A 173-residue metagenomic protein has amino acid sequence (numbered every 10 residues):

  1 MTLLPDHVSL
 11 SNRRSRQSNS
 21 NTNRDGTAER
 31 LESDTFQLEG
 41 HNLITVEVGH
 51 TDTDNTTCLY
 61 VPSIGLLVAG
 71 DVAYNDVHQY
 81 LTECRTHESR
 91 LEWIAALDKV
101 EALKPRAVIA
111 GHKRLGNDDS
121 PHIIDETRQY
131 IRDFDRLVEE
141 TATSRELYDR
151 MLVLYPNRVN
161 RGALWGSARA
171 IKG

Functional and structural regions predicted by a protein language model:
T2-N55, P62-S63, L97, E101: Metallo-beta-lactamase
L3-D25, V68, V72, E92-W93 (+5 more regions): Aromatic-enriched hydrophobic runs in primary sequence
H7-R13, A102-A107, R114-G173: Accessory terminal helices/loops
N23-A28, Y80-T82, A110, P156: Proline-rich low-complexity regions
A28, T45, V68, V100 (+2 more regions): Intrinsically disordered, low-complexity regions
T35, E47-D125, Y130-D133, L137: Metallo-beta-lactamase
